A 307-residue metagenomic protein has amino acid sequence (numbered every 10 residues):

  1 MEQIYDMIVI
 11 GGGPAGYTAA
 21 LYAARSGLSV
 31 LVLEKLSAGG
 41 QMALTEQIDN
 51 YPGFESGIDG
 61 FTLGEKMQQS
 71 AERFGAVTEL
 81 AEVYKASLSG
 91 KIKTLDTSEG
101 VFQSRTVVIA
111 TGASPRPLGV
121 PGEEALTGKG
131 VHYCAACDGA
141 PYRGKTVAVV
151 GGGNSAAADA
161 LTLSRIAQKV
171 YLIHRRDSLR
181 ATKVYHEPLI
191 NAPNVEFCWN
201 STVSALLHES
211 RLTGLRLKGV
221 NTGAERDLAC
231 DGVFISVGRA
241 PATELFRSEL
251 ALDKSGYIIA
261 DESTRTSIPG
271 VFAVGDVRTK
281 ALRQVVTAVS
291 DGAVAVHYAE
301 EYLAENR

Functional and structural regions predicted by a protein language model:
I4-D6, L80-A81, R143-K145, N200 (+2 more regions): Phosphate-coordination loops involved in phosphoryl transfer and adenosine-cofactor binding
Y5-F74, A157-K183, D253: Beta1-alpha1 glycine-rich phosphate/pyrophosphate-binding loop at the start of Rossmann-like nucleotide-binding domains
G12, T111-G112, V237-G238: Glycine-rich, N-terminal phosphate-binding loop of Rossmann-like dinucleotide-binding domains
A71-G90, L95-D96, V101-S104, S164-E262 (+1 more regions): A Rossmann-like FAD-binding core segment of flavoenzymes
T78-R143, V147, G152: Glycine/small-residue-rich loop that forms an oxyanion/phosphate-binding "nest" at active or ligand-binding sites
G119, E124-P141, V237-T287, D291 (+1 more regions): FAD-site-proximal beta/loop scaffold in flavoenzymes
